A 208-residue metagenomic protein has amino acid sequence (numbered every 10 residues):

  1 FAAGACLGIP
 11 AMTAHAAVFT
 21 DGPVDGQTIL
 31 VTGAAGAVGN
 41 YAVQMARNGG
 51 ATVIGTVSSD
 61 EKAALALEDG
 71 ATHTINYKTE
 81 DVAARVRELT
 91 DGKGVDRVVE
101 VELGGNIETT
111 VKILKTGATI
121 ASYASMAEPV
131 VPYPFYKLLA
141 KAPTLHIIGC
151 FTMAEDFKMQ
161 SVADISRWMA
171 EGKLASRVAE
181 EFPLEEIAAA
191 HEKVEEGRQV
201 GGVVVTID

Functional and structural regions predicted by a protein language model:
A5-T79: Mid-domain Rossmann-like dinucleotide-binding core that forms the NAD(H)/NADP(H) cofactor-binding site
D25-Q27, V95, G117: Phosphate-coordination loops involved in phosphoryl transfer and adenosine-cofactor binding
V57, G105-L174, I207-D208: Glycine-rich phosphate-binding loop and adjacent beta-alpha segment of Rossmann(oid) nucleotide-cofactor-binding
Y77, E100-V101, I207: Short, well-ordered coil/turn residues at beta-beta hairpins and beta-strand->alpha-helix junctions within
V82-G92: Short amphipathic alpha-helix with an adjacent loop that forms part of the alpha/beta core around
D96-V99, A121: N-terminal Rossmann-like NAD(P) cofactor-binding module of classical short-chain dehydrogenase/reductase
E171-E180, A188-D208: C-terminal capping/lid region of NAD(P)-dependent oxidoreductase domains
